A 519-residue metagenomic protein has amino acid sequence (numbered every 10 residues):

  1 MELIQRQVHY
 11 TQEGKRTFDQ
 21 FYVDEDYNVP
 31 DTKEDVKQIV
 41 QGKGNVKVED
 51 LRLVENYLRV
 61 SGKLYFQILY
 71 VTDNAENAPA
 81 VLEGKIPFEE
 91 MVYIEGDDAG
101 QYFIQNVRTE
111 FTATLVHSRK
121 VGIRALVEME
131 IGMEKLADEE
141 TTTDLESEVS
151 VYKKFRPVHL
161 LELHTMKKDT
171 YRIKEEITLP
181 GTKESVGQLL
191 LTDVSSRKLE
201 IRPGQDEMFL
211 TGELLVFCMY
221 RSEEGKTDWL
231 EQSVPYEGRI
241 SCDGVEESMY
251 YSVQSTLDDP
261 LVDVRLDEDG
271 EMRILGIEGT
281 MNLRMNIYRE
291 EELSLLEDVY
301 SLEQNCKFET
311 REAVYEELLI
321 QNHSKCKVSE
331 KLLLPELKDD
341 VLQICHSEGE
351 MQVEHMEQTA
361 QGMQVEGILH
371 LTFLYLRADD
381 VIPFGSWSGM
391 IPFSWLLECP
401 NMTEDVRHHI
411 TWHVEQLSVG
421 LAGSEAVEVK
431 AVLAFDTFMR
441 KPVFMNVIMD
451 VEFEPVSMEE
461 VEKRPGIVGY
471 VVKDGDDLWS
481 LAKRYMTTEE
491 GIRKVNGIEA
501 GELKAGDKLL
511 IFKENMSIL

Functional and structural regions predicted by a protein language model:
M1-K463: Interfacial loop/beta elements and low-complexity acidic/Ser/Thr-rich segments of macromolecular assembly/processing
P335, S480-R484: Solvent-exposed beta-strand/coil patches in large extracellular/periplasmic or lumenal scaffold regions
E454-I467, K513-L519: Intrinsically disordered, low-complexity Ser/Thr-rich linker and spacer segments in cell-wall-related proteins
Y470: Active-site neighborhood of thiol-dependent amide/isopeptide-bond enzymes
T487-L519: Extracellular LysM carbohydrate-binding repeats and other cell-envelope/extracellular binding modules
